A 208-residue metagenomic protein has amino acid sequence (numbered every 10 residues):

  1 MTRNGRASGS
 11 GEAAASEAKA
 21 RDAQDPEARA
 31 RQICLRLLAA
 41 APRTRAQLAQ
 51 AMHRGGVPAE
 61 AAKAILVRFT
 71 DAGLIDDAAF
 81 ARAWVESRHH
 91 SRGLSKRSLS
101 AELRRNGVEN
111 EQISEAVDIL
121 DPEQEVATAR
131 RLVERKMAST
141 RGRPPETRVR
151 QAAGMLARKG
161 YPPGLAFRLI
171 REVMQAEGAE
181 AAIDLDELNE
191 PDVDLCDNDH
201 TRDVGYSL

Functional and structural regions predicted by a protein language model:
M1-L208: An alpha-helical, amphipathic repeat domain used for nucleic-acid recognition, typified by the mTERF helical solenoid
